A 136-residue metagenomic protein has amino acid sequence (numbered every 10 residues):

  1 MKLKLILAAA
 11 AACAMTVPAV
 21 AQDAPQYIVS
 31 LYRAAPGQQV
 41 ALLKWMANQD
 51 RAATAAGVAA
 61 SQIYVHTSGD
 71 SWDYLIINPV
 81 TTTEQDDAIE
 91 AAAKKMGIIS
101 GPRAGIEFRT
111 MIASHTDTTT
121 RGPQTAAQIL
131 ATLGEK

Functional and structural regions predicted by a protein language model:
M1-L5: Positively charged n-region of N-terminal signal peptides that target proteins for export
A8-T16: Bacterial N-terminal signal peptides
V17-A21: Sec/Tat signal peptide C-region and signal peptidase I cleavage site
Q26-L31, A41-L42, Y74-I77: Short, structured motif recognition centered on aromatic/hydrophobic residues
R33-L43, V80-T83: Soluble non-cytosolic domains of exported or imported proteins
A35, Q39, G122-P123, Q128-I129: Extracytoplasmic low-complexity repetitive segments enriched in small/polar residues
A47-I63, P79-T125, G134-K136: An amphipathic, aromatic/His-enriched active-site/gating alpha helix that lines ligand/cofactor pockets
Y64-S71: A short beta-turn/loop motif at secondary-structure boundaries
